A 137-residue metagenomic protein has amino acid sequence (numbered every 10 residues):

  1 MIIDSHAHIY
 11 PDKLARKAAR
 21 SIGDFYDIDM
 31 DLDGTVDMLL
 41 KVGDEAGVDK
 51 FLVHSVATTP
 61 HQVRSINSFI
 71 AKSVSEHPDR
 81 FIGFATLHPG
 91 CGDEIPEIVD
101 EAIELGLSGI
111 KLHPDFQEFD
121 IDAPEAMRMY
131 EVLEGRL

Functional and structural regions predicted by a protein language model:
M1-V56, P60-Q62, P124: An N-terminally biased module of ancient metal coordination in phosphate/nucleic-acid-related enzymes
D49-K50, T58-L137: Active-site gating/metal-coordination segments in enzymes
